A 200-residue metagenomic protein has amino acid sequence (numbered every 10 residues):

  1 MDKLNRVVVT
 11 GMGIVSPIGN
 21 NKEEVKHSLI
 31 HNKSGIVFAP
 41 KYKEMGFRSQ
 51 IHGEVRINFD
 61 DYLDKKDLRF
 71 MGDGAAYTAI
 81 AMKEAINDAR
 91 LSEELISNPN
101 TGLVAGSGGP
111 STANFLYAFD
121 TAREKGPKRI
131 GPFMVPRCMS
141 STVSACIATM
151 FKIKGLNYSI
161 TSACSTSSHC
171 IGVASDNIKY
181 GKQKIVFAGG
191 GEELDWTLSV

Functional and structural regions predicted by a protein language model:
M1-K65, A89: ACP-dependent fatty acid/polyketide chain-elongation machinery
D2-L4, G19-E23, K33-A39, L68-R69 (+2 more regions): Acyl-thioester C-C bond-transforming condensing/cleaving domain
V8, T78, G102-G106: Short, conserved beta-strand segments within well-ordered enzyme catalytic domains that often line or immediately flank
H52, T78-A79, S144, I171: A general structural signal for well-ordered alpha-helical segments in protein cores
F70-I80, H169: Glycine-rich anion/phosphate-binding loops
A79-D88: Long, well-ordered early-domain segments
